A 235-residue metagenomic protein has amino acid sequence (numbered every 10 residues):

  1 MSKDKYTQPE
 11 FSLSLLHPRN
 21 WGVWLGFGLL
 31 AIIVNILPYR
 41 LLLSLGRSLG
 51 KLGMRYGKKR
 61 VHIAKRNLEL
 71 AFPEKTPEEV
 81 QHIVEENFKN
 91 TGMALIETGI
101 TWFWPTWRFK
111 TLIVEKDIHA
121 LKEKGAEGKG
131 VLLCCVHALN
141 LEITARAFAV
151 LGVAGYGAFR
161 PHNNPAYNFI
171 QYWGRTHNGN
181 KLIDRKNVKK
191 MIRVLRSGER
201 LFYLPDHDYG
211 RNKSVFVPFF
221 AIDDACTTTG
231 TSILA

Functional and structural regions predicted by a protein language model:
S2-C135, I170-G179: Membrane-anchoring hydrophobic helices of lipid-metabolizing enzymes
V34-L37, N140-A145, V194-D206: Short, composition-biased local secondary-structure segments
K116, V136-L139, T227-G230: A generic structural signal for residues located within well-ordered alpha-helices of large catalytic or ligand-binding
I118-K122, A145, Q171-Y172, M191-I192 (+1 more regions): Short amphipathic alpha-helical segments and helix-helix/interface helices
E127-K186, R211-D224: Catalytic core of membrane glycerolipid acyltransferases/transacylases, capturing the structured, soluble-facing
N187-A235: Membrane-associated lipid acylation/remodeling enzymes share a hydrophobic transmembrane-juxtamembrane segment
